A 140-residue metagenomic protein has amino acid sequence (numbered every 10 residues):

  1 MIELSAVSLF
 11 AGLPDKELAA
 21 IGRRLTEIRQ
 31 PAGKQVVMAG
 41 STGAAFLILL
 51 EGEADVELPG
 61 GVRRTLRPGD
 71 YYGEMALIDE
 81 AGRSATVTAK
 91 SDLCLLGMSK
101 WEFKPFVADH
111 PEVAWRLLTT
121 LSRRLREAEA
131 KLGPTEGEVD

Functional and structural regions predicted by a protein language model:
L4, K90, W115, T119-D140: Polybasic "coupling" helices that flank or enter modular domains
L4-P59, L66: Regulatory nucleotide-sensing modules
L9, D15, R23-T26, A108 (+3 more regions): Generic surface-pattern signal
Q30, A44-E51, V56, I78 (+5 more regions): Alpha-helix boundary/capping detector
K34-V36, P105-F106, E129-L132: Short helix-to-loop capping/linker segments positioned immediately adjacent to catalytic or ligand/cofactor-binding
V36-A39, E51, R63, D70 (+3 more regions): Residue-level signal for alpha-helical context at structural boundaries
V62-T119, R126: Cyclic-nucleotide recognition modules
